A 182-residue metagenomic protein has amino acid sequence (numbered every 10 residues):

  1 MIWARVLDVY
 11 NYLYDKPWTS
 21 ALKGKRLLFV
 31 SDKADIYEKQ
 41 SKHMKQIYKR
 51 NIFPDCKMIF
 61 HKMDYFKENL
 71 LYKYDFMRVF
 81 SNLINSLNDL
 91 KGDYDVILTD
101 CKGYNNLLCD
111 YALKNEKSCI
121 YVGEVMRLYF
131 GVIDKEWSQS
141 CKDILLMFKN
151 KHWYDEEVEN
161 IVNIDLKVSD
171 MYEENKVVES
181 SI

Functional and structural regions predicted by a protein language model:
M1-A4, M58-N82: Glycine-rich phosphate-binding "P-loop"
M1-K57, S181: Electropositive, gly/pro-rich neighborhoods at or near active sites that engage anionic ligands
D15-T19, L87, C109-L113: Short amphipathic alpha-helical segments and helix-helix/interface helices
R26, D95-V96: Structural motif
V30-A34, F60-F66, E124: Short loop/turn segments at strand-loop or loop-helix junctions that form parts of catalytic or ligand-binding pockets
D32-Y37, L98-L107, G123-R127: Gly/Ser/Thr-rich loops at beta-strand to alpha-helix junctions that form or flank small-molecule/cofactor-binding
R78-L90, Y94, Y104-N106: A short, acidic, amphipathic alpha-helical segment used as a generic capping/interface helix at domain edges
L107-I182: C-terminal functional extensions of proteins
